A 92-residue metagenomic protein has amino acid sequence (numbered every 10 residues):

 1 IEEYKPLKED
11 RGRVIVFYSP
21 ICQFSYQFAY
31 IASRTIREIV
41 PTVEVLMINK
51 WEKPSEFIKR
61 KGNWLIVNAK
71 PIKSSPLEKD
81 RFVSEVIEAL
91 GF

Functional and structural regions predicted by a protein language model:
E3-I39: Local sequence-structure signature of Cys/Sec-based thiol-disulfide redox active-site neighborhoods
Y30-I31, R60-K61, D80-R81: Short, glycine/charged-enriched secondary-structure capping and boundary segments
P41-K61, I66: Thioredoxin-like thiol-disulfide oxidoreductase module
I66-F92: Non-catalytic, surface beta->alpha helical segment in thiol-disulfide oxidoreductase systems
